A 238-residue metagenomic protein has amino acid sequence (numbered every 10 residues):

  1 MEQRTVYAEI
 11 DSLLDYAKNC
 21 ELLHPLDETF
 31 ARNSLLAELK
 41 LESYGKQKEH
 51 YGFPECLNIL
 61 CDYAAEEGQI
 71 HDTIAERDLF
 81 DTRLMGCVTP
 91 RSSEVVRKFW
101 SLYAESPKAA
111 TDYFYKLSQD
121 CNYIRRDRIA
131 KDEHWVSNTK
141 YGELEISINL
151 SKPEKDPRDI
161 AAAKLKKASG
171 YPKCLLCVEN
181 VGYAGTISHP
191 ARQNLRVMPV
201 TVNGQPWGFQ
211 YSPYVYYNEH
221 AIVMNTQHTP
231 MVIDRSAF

Functional and structural regions predicted by a protein language model:
M1-V232: Active-site microenvironments that recognize anionic phosphate/pyrophosphate groups
D234-F238: Long, well-ordered alpha-helical scaffolding segments within enzyme catalytic domains, especially pronounced
